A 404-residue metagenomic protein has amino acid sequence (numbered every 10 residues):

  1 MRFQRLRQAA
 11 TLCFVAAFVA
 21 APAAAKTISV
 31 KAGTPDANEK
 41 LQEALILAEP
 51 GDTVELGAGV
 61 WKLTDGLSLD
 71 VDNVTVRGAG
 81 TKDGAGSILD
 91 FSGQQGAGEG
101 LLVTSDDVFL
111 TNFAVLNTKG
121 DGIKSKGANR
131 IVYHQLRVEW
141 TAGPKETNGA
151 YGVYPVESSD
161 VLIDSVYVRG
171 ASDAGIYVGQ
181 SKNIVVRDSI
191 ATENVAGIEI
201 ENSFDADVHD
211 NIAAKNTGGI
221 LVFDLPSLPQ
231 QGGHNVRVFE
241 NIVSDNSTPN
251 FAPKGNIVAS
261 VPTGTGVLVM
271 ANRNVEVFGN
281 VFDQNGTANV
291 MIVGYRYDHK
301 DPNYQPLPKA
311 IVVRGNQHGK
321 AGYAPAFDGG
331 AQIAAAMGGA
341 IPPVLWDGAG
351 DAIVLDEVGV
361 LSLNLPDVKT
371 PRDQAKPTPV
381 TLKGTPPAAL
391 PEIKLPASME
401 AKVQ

Functional and structural regions predicted by a protein language model:
M1-A10: Bacterial N-terminal signal peptides that target proteins for export
A9-A20: Bacterial N-terminal signal peptides
K26, D52, G59, D65 (+19 more regions): The right-handed parallel beta-helix/beta-solenoid scaffold, focusing on the short coil/turn and N-cap positions
K26-E39, T53, N73-K119, A142: Right-handed parallel beta-helix/beta-spiral solenoid domain characteristic of secreted/periplasmic
E39-L47, K62-V71, G127, G232 (+1 more regions): Short, T/G/N/S-enriched strand-turn elements that build extracellular solenoid repeat scaffolds
L41-Q42, T64, D90-L101, N117-K124 (+7 more regions): Extracellular beta-strand/beta-solenoid scaffold signature
R77-A79, D106-N117, N129-A142, S159-S172 (+5 more regions): Right-handed parallel beta-helix
D298, N303-Q404: Acidic, glycine- and Ser/Thr-rich low-complexity intrinsically disordered tracts in extracellular/secreted proteins
